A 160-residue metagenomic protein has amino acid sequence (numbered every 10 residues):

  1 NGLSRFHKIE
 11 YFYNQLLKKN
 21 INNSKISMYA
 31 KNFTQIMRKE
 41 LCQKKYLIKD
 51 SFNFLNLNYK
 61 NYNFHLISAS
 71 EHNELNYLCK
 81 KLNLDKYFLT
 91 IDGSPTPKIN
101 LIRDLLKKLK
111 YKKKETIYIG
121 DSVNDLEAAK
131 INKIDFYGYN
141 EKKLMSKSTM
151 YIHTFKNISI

Functional and structural regions predicted by a protein language model:
G2-E10, A30, H72, N76: An amphipathic alpha-helix signature
L3, K19, N61, L82-D85: Residues at alpha-helix boundaries and the short loops/turns that link adjacent helices
L3, K45-K49, G93-T96, G120: Conserved phosphate-coordination/catalytic loops
R5-F6, Y11, L55-N58, L84-K86: Cytosolic catalytic headpiece
Y13-D50: Metal-dependent phosphoesterase signature
Q35-L66, H72, N76, I99: Short, acidic loop-to-helix structural element flanking the phosphoryl-transfer center in phosphate-processing enzymes
H72, L78-L82, K86-I160: Asp-based, Mg2+/Mn2+-dependent phosphohydrolase catalytic module
